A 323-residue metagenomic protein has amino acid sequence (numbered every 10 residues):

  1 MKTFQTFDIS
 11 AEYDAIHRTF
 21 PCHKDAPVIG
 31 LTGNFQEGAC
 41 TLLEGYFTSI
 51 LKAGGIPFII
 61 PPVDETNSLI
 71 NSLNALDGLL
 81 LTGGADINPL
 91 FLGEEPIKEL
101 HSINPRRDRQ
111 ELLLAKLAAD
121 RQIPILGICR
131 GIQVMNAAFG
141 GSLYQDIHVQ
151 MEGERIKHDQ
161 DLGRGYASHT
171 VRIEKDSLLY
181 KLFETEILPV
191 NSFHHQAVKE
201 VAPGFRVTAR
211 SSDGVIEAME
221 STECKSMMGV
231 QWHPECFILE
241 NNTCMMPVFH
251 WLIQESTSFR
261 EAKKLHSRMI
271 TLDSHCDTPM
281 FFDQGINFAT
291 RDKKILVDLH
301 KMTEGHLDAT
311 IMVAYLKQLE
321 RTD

Functional and structural regions predicted by a protein language model:
M1-I128, A137, Y144, H148-L182 (+5 more regions): N-terminal beta1-alpha1 cap of cysteine-dependent amidohydrolase-like domains
T32, T82, Q231, H275 (+1 more regions): A cross-family glycoside hydrolase active-site/sugar-binding cleft signature
I132-V134: Hydrophobic, aromatic-enriched interface-forming segments
S192-A197, G229-P234, T271-T278: Histidine-centered catalytic micro-motifs
F205-T208, S226-V230: Catalytic His-Asp charge-relay segment
E217, S226-M228, I270: Protein kinase-like catalytic core scaffold
E261-D323: N-terminal hydrophobic targeting/anchoring segments and the immediately downstream early-domain regions of hydrolases
